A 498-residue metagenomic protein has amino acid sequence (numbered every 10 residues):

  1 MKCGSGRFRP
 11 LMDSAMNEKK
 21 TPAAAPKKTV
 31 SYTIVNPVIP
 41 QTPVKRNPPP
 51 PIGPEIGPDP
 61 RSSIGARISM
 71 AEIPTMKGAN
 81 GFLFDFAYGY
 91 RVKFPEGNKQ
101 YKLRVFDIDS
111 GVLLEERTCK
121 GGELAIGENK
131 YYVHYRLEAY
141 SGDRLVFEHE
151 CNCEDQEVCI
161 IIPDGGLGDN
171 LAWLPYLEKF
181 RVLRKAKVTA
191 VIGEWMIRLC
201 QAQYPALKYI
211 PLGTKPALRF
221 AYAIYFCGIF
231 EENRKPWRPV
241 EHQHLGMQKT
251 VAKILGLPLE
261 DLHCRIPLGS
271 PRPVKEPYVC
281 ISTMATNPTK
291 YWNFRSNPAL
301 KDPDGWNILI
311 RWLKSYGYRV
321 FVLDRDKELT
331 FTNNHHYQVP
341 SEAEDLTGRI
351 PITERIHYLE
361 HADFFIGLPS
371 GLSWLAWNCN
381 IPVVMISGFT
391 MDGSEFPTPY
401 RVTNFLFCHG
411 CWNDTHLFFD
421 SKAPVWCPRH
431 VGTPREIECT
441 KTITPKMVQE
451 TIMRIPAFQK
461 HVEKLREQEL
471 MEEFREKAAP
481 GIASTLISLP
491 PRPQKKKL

Functional and structural regions predicted by a protein language model:
C3-L498: Catalytic machinery of carbohydrate-active enzymes, primarily nucleotide-sugar-dependent glycosyltransferases
